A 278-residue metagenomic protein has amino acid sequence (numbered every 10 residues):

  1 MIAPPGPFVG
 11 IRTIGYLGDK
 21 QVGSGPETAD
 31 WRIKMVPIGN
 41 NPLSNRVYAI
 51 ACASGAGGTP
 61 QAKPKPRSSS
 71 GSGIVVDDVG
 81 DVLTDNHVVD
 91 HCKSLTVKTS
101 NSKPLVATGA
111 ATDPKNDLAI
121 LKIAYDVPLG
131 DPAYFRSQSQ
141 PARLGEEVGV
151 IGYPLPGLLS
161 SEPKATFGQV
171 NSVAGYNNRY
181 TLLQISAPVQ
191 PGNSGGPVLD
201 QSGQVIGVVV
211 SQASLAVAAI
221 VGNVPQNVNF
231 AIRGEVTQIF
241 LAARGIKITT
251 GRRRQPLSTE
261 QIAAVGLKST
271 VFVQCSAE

Functional and structural regions predicted by a protein language model:
M1-L17: Short N-proximal segments of mature Sec-exported proteins
I2-P7, Q140-P141, A174: A short, structured loop/turn motif at beta-sheet edges
K20-P60, D78: C-terminal partner/receptor-binding element of secreted or periplasmic proteins
G55-V82, D90-K93, K103-L105, L118 (+4 more regions): Glycine-biased strand-turn-strand hairpin within the trypsin-fold
G58-P66, G71, P104, I123-Y134 (+1 more regions): Active-site region of chymotrypsin-like
R67, V75-V76, D90, T112-K115 (+5 more regions): Extracellular/periplasmic catalytic domains that process cell-envelope and extracellular macromolecules
D78-S160, N178-L183, T237, A243-P256: Conserved active-site neighborhood of the chymotrypsin/trypsin-like protease fold
V82-D85, P141-P154, S194-I220, K268-S276: Active-site-proximal beta-strands of protease catalytic cores
